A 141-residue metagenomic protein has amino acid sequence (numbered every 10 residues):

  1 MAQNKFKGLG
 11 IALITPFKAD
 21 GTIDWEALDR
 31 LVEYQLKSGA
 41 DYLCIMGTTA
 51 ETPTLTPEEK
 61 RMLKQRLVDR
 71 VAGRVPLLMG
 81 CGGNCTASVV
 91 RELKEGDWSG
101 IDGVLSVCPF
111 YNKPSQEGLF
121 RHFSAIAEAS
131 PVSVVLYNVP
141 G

Functional and structural regions predicted by a protein language model:
A2-G141: Active-site beta->alpha loop and helix N-cap motifs at the rims of alpha/beta catalytic domains
